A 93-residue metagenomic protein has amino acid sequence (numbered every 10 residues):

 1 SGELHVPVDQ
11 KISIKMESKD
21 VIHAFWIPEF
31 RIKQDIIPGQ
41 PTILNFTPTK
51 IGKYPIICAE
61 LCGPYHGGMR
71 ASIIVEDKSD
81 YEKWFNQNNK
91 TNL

Functional and structural regions predicted by a protein language model:
S1-L93: Non-transmembrane, membrane-proximal soluble domains of secreted or membrane proteins
